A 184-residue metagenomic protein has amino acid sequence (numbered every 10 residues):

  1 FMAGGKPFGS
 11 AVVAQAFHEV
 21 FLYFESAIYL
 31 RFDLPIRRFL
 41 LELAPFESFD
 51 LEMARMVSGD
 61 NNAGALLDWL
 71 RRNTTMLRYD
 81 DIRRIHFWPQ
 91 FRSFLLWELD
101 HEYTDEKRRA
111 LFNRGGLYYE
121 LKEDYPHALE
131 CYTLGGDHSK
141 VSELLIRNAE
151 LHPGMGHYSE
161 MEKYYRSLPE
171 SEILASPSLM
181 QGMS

Functional and structural regions predicted by a protein language model:
F1-E19: Amphipathic helix/helix-loop-helix segment enriched in hydrophobic residues with interspersed Lys/Arg and occasional
F1-G4, E42-L43, V57, W69 (+4 more regions): Short acidic/histidine-centered micro-motifs embedded in hydrophobic/aromatic stretches that mark compact functional
A3, P45-S48, A63, R72-M76 (+4 more regions): Residue-level marker of structural boundaries
K6-A11, D60-N61, L99-D105: Short, polar/flexible loop-turn hinges at active-site or ligand-entry regions and domain interfaces
A14, H18, D60-A63, D105 (+1 more regions): Flexible, glycine- and charge-enriched loops at secondary-structure boundaries
L22-D100, A110: C-terminal boundary/linker of central alpha/beta nucleotide-binding cores
D105-M183: Extended alpha-helical scaffolding segments used for macromolecular assembly and cargo binding
